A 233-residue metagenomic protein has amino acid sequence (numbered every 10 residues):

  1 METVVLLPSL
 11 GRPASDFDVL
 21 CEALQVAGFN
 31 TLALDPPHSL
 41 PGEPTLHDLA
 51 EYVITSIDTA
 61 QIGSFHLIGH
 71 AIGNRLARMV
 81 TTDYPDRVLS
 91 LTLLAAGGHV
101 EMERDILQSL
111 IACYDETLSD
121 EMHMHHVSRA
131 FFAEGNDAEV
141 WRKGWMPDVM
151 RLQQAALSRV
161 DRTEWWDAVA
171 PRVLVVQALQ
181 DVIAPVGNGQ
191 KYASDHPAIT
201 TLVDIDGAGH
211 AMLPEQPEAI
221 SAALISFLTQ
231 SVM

Functional and structural regions predicted by a protein language model:
M1-L40: Conserved HGGG/HGGXW glycine-rich cap/lid loop of the alpha/beta-hydrolase fold
D48-F65: Conserved acidic catalytic loop of the alpha/beta-hydrolase fold
G69-G73, A77: Gly/Ala-rich beta-loop-alpha elbow adjacent to hydrolase catalytic centers
R78, T82, L89-L118: Flexible "cap/lid" loop of the alpha/beta hydrolase fold
M102-D105, T117-V169: Conserved alpha/beta-hydrolase catalytic His-Asp/Glu region
V169, V175-Q177, D181: Short beta-strand/loop motif that positions the catalytic acidic residue of the alpha/beta-hydrolase fold
V182-N188: Conserved alpha/beta-hydrolase "acid-adjacent" motif
A208-S221: Catalytic histidine-centered segment of alpha/beta-hydrolase-like enzymes
